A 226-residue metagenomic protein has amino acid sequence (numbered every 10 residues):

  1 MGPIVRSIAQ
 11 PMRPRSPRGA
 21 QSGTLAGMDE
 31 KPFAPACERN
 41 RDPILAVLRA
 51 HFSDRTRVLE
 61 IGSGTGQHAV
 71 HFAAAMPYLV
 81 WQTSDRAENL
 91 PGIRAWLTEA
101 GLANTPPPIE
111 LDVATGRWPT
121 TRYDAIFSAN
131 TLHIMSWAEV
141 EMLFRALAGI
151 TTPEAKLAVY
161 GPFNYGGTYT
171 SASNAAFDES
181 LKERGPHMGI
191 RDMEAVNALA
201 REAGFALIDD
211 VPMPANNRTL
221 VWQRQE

Functional and structural regions predicted by a protein language model:
L25-R55: Class I SAM-dependent methyltransferase Rossmann-like catalytic core, especially the SAM/SAH-binding loop
D54-G64: Conserved class I S-adenosyl-L-methionine
L59, Q67-G116: Class I SAM-dependent methyltransferase SAM/SAH-binding core
W118-I126: A short acidic, Gly/Pro-enriched loop at the edge of an enzyme's catalytic core that lines a small-molecule cofactor
M135-L147: A short, conserved alpha-helix within the catalytic core of class I
E154-G166: Conserved beta-strand signature within the Rossmann-like core of class I S-adenosyl-L-methionine
T170-E194: Conserved Class I S-adenosyl-L-methionine
F205-E226: Core SAM-dependent methyltransferase catalytic element
